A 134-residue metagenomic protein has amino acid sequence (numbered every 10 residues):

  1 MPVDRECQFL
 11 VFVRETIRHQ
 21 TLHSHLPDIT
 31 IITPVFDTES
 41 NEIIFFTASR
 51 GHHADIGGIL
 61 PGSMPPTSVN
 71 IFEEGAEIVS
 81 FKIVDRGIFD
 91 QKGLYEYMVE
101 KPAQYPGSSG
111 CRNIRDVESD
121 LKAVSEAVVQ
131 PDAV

Functional and structural regions predicted by a protein language model:
M1-H19: Regulatory sensory and allosteric helical modules in signal-transduction proteins and certain transcription factors
E15, T30-T38, A48: A short, hydrophobic, proline-anchored segment that marks a local hinge/packing element in signaling and regulatory
T16-L22, R50-D55: Acidic, glycine-rich active-site loops and adjacent beta-strand->loop/helix elements that engage anionic groups
H23-P27: Short loop/turn motifs at secondary-structure junctions and domain boundaries
I43: Glycine-rich acetyl-CoA-binding "A-motif" of GNAT/NAT acetyltransferases
T47-G87: Extended active-site and interfacial segments that coordinate phosphate-rich ligands in large catalytic machineries
E77-V134: N-terminal leader/propeptide and maturation segments of large enzyme subunits in energy/redox metabolism and hydrolases
